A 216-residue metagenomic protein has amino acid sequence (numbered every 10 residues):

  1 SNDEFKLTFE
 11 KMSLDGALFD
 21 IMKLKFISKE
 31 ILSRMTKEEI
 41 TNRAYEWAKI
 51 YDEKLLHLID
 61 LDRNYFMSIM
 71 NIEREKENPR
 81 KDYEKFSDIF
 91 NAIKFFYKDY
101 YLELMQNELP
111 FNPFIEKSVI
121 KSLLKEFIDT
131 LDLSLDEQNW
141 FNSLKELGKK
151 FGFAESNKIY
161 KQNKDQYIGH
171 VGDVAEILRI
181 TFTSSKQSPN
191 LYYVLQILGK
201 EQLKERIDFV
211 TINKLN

Functional and structural regions predicted by a protein language model:
S1-F114, T183-N216: Catalytic adenosine-cofactor/nucleotide-binding cores of aminoacyl-tRNA synthetases and other
S1-N2, D20-I21, S118, A154 (+1 more regions): Short amphipathic alpha-helical segments, especially helix-boundary/capping motifs
F111-S156: Long, amphipathic alpha-helical coiled-coil segments characteristic of histidine-phosphotransfer scaffolds
F141-L198, Q202: Helix-rich, typically C-terminal accessory recognition domains appended to large enzymatic cores
